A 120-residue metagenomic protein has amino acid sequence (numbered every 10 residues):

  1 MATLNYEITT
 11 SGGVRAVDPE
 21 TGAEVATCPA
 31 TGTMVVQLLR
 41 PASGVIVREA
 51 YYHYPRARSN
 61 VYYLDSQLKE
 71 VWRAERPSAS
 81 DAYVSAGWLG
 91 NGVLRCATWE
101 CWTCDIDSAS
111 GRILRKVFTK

Functional and structural regions predicted by a protein language model:
M1-T9, R15, P41-P55, L89-T98: Short beta-strand elements that form the blades of beta-propeller/WD-repeat-like and other beta-sheet-rich scaffold
A2-L4, P29-S43, R48, R76-L89 (+1 more regions): Repeated scaffold domains used in trafficking and secretory/extracellular systems, primarily beta-propellers
G12-G32, Y63, Q67-S78, L114-F118: Aromatic (tryptophan-biased) beta-strands that constitute blades/sheets of beta-rich domains
D18, L39-R40, D107: Acidic/polar residues at beta-strand termini and the immediately following turn/coil
V45-I46, S59, S66: Long, charged/polar, surface-exposed segments that mediate recognition or autoinhibition
S59-Y62, W102: A short loop-to-beta-strand structural motif that recurs across blades of beta-propeller domains
P77-K120: Short, compact, well-ordered microdomains
